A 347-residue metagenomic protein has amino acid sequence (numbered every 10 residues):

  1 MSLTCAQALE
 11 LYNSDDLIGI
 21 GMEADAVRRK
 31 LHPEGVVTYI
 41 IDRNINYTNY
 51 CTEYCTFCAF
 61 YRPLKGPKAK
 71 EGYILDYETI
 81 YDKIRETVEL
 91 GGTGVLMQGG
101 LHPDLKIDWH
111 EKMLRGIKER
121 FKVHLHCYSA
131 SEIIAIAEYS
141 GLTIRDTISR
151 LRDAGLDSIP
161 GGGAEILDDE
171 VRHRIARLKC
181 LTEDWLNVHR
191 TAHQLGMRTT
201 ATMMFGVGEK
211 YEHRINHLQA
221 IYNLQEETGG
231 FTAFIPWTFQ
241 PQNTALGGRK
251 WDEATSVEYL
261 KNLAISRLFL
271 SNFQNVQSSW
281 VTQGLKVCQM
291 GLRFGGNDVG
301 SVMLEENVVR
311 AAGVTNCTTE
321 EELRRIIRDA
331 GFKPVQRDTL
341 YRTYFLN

Functional and structural regions predicted by a protein language model:
M1-I18, V88, Q219, Q225-N347: Auxiliary Fe-S-binding modules of radical SAM enzymes
A8-L11, I41-N44, G99-P103, F205-G208 (+1 more regions): Conserved short loop/turn motifs at secondary-structure junctions
N13, L17, A26-P33, F60 (+9 more regions): Generic secondary-structure signature for well-ordered alpha-helical cores
G21-K65, G72-L96: N-terminal pre-triad scaffold of radical SAM enzymes
D25, I45, R115, A264 (+1 more regions): Active-site phosphate/pyrophosphate- and oxyanion-stabilizing loops and adjacent acidic/basic residues in soluble
V36-V37, I41, T52, F57-K65 (+2 more regions): Mobile, glycine- and charge-enriched loop segments and immediately flanking short secondary-structure elements within
V37-I45, V95, L125-S129, I159-G161 (+4 more regions): Hydrophobic faces of well-ordered beta-strands that scaffold small-molecule active sites in alpha/beta enzyme cores
R62-N216, A220-N223: Conserved Radical SAM active-site core
